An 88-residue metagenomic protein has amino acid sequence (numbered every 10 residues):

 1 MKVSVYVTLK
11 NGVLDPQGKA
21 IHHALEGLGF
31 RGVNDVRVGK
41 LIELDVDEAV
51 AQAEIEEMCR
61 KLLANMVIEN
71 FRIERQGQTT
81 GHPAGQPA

Functional and structural regions predicted by a protein language model:
K2-L41, D47, E54-A88: Long, contiguous binding/interaction regions
